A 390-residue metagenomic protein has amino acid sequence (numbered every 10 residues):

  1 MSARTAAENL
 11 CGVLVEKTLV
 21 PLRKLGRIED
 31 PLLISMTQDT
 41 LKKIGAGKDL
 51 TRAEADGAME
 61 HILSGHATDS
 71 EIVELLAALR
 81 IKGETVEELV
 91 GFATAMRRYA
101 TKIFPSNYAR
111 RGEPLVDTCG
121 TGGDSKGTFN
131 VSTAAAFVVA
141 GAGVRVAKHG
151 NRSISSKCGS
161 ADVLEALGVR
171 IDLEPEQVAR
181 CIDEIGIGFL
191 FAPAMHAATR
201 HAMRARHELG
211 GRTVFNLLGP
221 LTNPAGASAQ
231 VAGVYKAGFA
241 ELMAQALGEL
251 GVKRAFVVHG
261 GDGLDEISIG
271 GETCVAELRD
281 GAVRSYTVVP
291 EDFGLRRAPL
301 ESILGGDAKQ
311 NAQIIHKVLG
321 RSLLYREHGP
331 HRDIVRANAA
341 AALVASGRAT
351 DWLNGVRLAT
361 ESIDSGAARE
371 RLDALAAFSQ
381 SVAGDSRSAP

Functional and structural regions predicted by a protein language model:
L14-L19: N-terminal basic, low-structured, amphipathic or hydrophobic segments
L33-A46: Charged, compositionally biased N-terminal leader segments and the immediate start of the first structured element
K43-G45, L50, R98-T101, S106-A109 (+4 more regions): Glycine-rich anion-binding loops and their surrounding alpha/beta cores
K48-L89, Y99-P105, I334: N-terminal glycine-rich anion-binding loops that anchor highly charged ligand groups
T85-A147: Active-site cofactor/substrate anionic-group-binding motifs, chiefly glycine- and Lys/Arg-rich phosphate-binding loops
G120, D124-L173, Q177-C181: A generic, well-ordered mixed alpha/beta core segment in the N-terminal half of proteins
